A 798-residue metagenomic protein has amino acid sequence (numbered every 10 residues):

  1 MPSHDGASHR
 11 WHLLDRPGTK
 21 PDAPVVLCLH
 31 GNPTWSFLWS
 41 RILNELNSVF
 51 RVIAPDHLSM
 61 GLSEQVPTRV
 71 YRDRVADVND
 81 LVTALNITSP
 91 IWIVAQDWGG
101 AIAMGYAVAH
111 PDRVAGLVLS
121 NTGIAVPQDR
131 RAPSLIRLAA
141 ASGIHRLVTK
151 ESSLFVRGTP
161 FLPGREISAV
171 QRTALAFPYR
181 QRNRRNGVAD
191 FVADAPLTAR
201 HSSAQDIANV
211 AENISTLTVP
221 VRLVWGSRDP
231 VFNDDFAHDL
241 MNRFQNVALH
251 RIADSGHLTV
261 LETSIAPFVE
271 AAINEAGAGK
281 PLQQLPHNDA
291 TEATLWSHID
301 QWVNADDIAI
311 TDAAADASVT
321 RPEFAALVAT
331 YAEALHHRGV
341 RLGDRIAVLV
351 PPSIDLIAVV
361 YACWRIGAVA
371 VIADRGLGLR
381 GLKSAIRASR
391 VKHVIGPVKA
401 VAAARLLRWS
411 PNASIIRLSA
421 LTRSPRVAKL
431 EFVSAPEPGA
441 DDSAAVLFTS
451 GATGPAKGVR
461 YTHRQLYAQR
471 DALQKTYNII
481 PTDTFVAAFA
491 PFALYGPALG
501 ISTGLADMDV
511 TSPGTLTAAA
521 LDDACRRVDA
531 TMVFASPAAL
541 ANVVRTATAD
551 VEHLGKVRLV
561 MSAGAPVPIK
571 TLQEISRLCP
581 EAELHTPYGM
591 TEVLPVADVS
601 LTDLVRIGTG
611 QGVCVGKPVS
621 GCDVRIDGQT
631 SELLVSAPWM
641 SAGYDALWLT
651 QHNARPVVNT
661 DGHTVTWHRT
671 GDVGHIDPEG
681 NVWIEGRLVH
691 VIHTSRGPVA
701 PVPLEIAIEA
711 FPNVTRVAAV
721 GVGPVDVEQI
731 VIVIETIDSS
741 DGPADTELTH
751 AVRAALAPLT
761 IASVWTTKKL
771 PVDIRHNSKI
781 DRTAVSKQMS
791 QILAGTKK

Functional and structural regions predicted by a protein language model:
R10-L14, A309-G339, V350-S353, I357 (+3 more regions): Conserved AMP-binding/adenylate-forming core of the ANL superfamily
T320-P322, A444-D471, S502: Conserved AMP-binding A3 loop
V369, Y467-T484, A490-T531, T546: Conserved AMP-binding/adenylation subdomain of ANL enzymes
V394, R526, V533, L540 (+3 more regions): AMP-binding/adenylate-forming catalytic core of the ANL superfamily
P425, K429-F448, P455, N478-T484: Conserved pre-ATP/AMP-binding loop-to-beta segment of ANL
I501, M532, R545-T609: Gly/Ser/Thr-rich phosphate-binding loop
I607-C614, W639-G671, L688-V689, E705: Conserved ANL (AMP-binding/adenylate-forming) active-site segment centered on the GW(Y/F)…HTG consensus within
I692, A718-G723, V731-I732, H750-K798: Conserved C-terminal "lid"/linker of ANL adenylate-forming enzymes
